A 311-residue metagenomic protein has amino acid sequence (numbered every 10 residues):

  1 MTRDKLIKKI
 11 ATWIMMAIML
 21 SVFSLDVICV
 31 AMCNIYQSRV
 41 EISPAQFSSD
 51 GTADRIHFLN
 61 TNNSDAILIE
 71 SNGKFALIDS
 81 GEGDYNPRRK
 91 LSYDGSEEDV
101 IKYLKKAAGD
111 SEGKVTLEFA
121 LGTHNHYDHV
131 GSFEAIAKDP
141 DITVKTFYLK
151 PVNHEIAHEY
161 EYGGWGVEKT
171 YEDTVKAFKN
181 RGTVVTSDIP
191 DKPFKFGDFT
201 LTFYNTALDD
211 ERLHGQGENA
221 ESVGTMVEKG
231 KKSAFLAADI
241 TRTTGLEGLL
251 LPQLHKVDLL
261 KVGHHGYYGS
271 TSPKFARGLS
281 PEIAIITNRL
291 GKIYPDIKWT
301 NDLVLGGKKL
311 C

Functional and structural regions predicted by a protein language model:
M1-I18: N-terminal Sec-pathway targeting helices
I14-C29: N-terminal type II signal-anchor transmembrane helix that functions as the membrane-insertion/stop-transfer segment
I28-V115, T186-L259: Core dinuclear metal-dependent hydrolase active-site scaffold
I35-P44, T146, H154-N219, G248 (+2 more regions): Binuclear metal-ion centers of metallo-dependent hydrolases, dominated by the metallo-beta-lactamase
L91-F119, Y127, G131-A135, D141-I142 (+4 more regions): Cap/insert and terminal regions of metallo-dependent hydrolase folds
H124, D239, H265: Active-site glycine-centered loops adjacent to acidic/histidine catalytic or metal-binding residues that shape
